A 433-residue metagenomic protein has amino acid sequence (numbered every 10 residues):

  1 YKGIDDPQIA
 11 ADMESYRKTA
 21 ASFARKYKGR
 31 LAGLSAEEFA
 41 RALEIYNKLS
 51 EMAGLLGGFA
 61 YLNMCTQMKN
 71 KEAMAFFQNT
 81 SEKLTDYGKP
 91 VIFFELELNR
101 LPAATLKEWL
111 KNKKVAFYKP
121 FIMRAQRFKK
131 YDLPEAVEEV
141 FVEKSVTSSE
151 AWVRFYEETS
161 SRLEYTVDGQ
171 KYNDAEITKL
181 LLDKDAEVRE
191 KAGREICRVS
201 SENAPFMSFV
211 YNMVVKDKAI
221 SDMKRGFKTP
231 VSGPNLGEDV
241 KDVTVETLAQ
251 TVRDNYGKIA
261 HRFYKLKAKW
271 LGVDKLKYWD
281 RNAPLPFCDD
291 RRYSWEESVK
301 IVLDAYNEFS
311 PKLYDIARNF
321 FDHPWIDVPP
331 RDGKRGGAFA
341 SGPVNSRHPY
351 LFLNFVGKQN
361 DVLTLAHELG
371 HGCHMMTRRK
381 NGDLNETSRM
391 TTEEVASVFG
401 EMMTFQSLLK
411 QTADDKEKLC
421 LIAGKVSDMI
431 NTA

Functional and structural regions predicted by a protein language model:
Y1-C288, V299: A well-structured
G3, G226, V356-M376, S397: Active-site recognition of the HExxH zinc-binding catalytic motif
R225-S232, K275-Y278, A338-H348, E368-R379 (+1 more regions): Active-site-adjacent bridging/hinge elements
K265-E308, Y314, R318, A340 (+4 more regions): Long, K/E/R/D-enriched contiguous segments that form extended
D290-W295, S346-A366: Short pre-active-site segment immediately N-terminal to the catalytic Zn-binding motif
R291-Y293, I326-H348: Catalytic zinc-binding patch centered on the HExxH motif and its immediate surroundings that defines zinc-dependent
L363, M375-V398: Post-HEXXH active-site segment of zinc metalloproteases
Q406-A433: Long, amphipathic alpha-helical stalk/connector segments used for oligomerization, subunit docking, or mechanical
